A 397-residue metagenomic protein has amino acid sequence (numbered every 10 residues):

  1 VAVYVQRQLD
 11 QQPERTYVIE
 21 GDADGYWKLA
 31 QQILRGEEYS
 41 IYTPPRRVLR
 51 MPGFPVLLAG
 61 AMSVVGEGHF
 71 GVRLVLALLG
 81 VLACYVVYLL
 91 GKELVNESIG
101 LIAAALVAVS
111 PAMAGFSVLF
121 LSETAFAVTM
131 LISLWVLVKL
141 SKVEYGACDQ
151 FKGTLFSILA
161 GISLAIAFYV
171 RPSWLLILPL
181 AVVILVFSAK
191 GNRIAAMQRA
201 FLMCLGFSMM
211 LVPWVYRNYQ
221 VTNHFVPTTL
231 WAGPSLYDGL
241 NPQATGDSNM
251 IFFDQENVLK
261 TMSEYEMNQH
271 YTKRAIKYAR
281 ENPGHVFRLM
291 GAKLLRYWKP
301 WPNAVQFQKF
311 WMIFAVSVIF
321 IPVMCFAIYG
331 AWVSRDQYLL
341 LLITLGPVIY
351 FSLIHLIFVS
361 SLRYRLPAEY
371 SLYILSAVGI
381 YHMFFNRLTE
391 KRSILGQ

Functional and structural regions predicted by a protein language model:
Q11-D24, K28, R35-V56, S63-V64 (+2 more regions): Membrane-proximal lumenal/periplasmic loop motifs of glycosylation machinery
P45-G60, V64-Y85, A104, F116 (+2 more regions): Loop-to-helix entry region of an early transmembrane alpha helix in multi-pass inner-membrane enzymes
F70, V87-V109, A127-V128, C148-D149 (+1 more regions): Transmembrane-helix signature of polytopic, membrane-embedded enzymes that assemble or transfer cell-envelope glycans
G71, Y271, Y278-T344: Membrane-interface anchor segments at the N-terminal boundary of transmembrane helices in multi-pass membrane enzymes
L74-V95, V128, I132-V136, C325-Y329: Transmembrane-helix motifs of polytopic, lipid-linked glycan transferases
S98, S133-L159, A167, V186-F187 (+2 more regions): Membrane-interface transmembrane helices that cradle and orient dolichyl/undecaprenyl
A103-P111, G115, W135, L164-F168: Short helix- or helix-capping micro-motifs that position conserved polar/aromatic residues at function-defining sites
A112, V118-A125: Short acidic/glycine- and proline-prone juxtamembrane loop motifs at membrane-interface regions of multi-pass membrane
